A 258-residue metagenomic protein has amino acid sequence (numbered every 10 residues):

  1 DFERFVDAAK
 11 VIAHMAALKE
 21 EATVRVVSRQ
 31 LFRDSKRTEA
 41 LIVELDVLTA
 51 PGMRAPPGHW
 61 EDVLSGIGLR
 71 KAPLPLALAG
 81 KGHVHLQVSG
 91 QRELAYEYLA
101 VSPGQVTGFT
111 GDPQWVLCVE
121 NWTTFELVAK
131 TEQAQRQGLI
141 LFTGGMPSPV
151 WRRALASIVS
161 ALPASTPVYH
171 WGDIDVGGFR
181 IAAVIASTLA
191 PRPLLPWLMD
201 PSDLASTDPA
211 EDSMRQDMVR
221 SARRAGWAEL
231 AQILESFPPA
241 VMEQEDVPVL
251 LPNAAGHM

Functional and structural regions predicted by a protein language model:
D1-F142, P147-A161, G177, A183-S187 (+1 more regions): Nucleic-acid enzyme cleavage-core boundary/entry regions
S165-D175: Acidic beta-strand-to-loop metal/phosphate-binding motif
